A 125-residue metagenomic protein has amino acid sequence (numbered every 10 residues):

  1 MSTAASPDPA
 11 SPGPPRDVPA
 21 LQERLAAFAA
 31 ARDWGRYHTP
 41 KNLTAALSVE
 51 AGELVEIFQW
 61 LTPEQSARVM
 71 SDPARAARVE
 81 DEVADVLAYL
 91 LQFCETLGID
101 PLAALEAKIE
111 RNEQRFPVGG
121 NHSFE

Functional and structural regions predicted by a protein language model:
M1-E125: Flexible "arm" and connector segments at domain edges
